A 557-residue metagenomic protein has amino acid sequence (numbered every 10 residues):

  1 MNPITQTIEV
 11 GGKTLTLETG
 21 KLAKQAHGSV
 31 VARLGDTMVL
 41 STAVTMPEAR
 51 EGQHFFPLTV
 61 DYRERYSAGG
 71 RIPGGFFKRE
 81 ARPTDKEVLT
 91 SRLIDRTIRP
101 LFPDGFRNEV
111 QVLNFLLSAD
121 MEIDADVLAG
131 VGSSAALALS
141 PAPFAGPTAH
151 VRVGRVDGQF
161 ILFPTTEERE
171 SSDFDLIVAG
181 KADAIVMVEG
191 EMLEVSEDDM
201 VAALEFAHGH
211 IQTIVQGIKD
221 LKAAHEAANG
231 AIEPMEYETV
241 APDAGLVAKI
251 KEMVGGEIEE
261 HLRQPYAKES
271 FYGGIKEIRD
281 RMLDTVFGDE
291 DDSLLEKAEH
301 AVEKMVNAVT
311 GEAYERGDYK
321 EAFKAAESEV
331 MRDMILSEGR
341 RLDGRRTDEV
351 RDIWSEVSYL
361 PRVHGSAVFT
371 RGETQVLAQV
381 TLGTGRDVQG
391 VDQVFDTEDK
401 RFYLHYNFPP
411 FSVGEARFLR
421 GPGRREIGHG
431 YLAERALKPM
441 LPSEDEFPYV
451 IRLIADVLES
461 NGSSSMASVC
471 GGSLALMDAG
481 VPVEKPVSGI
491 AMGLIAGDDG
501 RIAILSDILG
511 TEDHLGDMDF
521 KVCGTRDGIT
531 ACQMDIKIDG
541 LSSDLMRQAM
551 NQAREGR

Functional and structural regions predicted by a protein language model:
M1-I4, G12-K13, H27, F55 (+10 more regions): Alpha/propeptide regions of enzymes that mature by internal proteolysis
M1-T45, R50, E238-F395: Extended amphipathic alpha-helical scaffolds
T7-I8, K21-A23, V30-V31, R50 (+16 more regions): Replace "in large, NTP-powered and nucleic-acid-processing enzymes" with "in large, NTP-powered factors and other
T14, A26-Q111, L116-I123, A182 (+4 more regions): Glycine-rich, flexible beta-strand/loop modules in the N-terminal catalytic cores of phosphate-handling
G28-V30, D36-M38, I123-A142, E356-V380 (+1 more regions): Conserved phosphate/anionic-ligand binding catalytic regions in large, soluble enzymes, centered on
D104-V110, A145-P147, I214-E236, E269 (+6 more regions): Flexible, glycine/charged-enriched surface loops at secondary-structure junctions
S133, G428-L437, Y449-D478, V483-M492: Extended, hydrophobic alpha-helical segments in both membrane/secreted and soluble proteins
P141-R263, L476-R557: Mobile "lid/hinge" segments at catalytic clefts and subdomain interfaces of large enzymes
